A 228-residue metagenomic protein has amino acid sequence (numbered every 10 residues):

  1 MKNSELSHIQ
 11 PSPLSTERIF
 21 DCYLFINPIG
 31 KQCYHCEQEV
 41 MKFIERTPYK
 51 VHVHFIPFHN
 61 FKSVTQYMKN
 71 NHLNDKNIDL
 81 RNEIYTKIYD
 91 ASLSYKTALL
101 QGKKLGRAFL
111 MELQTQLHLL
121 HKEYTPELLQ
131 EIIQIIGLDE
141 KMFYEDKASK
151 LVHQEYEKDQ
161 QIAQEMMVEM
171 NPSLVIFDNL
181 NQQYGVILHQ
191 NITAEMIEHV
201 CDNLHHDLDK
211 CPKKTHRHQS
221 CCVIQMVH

Functional and structural regions predicted by a protein language model:
K2, S7, G30, N60 (+2 more regions): Alpha-helix initiation/capping motif
K2-F20: A short beta-strand-turn-helix
P11-L14, Q66-M68, N82, L100-K104 (+2 more regions): Short hydrophobic/aromatic-rich motifs at helix boundaries and adjacent loops
P11-P13, I44, Q164: Short, flexible, glycine/charge-rich loop motifs used to bind or transfer phosphoryl groups or to couple energy/partner
E17-I26, V40-M41, L120, Y124-H228: C-terminal cap of thioredoxin/glutaredoxin-like
N27-E37: Short, thiol/selenol-centered motifs that function as redox-active sites or metal-ligating centers
K31, K62, Q183: Flexible, glycine-rich phosphate/dinucleotide-binding loops and adjacent beta-alpha linkers at cofactor/substrate
H35-L120: Structural alpha/beta surface segment adjacent to cysteine/selenocysteine redox centers across thiol/disulfide enzymes
